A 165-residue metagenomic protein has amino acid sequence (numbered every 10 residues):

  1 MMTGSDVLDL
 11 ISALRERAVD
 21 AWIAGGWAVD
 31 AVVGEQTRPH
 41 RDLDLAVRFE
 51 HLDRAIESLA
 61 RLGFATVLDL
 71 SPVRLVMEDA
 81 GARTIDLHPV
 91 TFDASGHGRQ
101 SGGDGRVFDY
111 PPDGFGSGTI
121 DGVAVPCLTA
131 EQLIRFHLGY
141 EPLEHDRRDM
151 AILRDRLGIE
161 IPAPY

Functional and structural regions predicted by a protein language model:
M1-Y165: Compositionally biased terminal segments of proteins
